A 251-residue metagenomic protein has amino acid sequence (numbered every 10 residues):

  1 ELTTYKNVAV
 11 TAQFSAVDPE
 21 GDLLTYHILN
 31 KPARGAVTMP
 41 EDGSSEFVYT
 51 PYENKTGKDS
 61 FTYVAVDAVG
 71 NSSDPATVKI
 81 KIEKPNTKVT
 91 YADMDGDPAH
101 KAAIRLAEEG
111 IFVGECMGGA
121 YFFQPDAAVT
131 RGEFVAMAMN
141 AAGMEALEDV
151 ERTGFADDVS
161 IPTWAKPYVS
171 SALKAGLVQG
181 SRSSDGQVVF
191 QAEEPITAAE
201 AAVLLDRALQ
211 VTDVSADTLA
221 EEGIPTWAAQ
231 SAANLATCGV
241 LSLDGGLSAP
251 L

Functional and structural regions predicted by a protein language model:
E1-K31: Extracellular ectodomain surface segments
E1-L2, K81-H100, V113-V135, M139-P167 (+4 more regions): Feature responds to low-complexity, polar/acidic, surface-exposed segments characteristic of secreted/exported proteins
A9, T56-S60: Extracellular Ig-like/FN3 beta-sandwich strand-entry sites
L23, K58, N71-P75: A structural signal for beta-strand boundary/capping segments at domain termini and interdomain linkers
H27-S45, F112-E115: Low-complexity "stalk/linker" and mucin-like segments enriched in Ser/Thr/Pro/Ala/Gly
E46-T56, F123-P125, F190-A192: Extracellular/luminal low-complexity segments enriched in Ser/Thr/Pro
G70-K84: C-terminal edge beta-strand
